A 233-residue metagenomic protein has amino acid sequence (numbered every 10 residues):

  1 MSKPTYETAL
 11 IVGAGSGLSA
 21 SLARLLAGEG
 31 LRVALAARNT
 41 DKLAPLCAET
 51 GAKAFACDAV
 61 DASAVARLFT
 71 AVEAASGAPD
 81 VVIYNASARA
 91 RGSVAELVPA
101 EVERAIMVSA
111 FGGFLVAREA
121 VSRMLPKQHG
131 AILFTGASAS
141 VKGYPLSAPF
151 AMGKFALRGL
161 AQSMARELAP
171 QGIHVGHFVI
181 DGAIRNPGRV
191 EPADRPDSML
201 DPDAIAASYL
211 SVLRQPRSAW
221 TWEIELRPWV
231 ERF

Functional and structural regions predicted by a protein language model:
Y6-E7, A78-P79, S93, M124-A137 (+1 more regions): Active-site loop of short-chain dehydrogenase/reductase
G15-S16: Conserved glycine-rich cofactor-binding loop
E29-P45: Conserved glycine-rich Rossmann-like NAD(P)H-binding loop of the short-chain dehydrogenase/reductase
E49-S63: Rossmann-fold cofactor-recognition segment
A88, A95-F114, L133, L157: Catalytic Tyr-X3-Lys loop
A117-R118, Q162: A short, exposed helix-loop element centered on a Lys and neighboring polar residues
A131-A156, A161-Q162, R166-A169: Catalytic loop of short-chain dehydrogenase/reductase
P170-F178, G182-R185, E191-F233: C-terminal helical subdomain
